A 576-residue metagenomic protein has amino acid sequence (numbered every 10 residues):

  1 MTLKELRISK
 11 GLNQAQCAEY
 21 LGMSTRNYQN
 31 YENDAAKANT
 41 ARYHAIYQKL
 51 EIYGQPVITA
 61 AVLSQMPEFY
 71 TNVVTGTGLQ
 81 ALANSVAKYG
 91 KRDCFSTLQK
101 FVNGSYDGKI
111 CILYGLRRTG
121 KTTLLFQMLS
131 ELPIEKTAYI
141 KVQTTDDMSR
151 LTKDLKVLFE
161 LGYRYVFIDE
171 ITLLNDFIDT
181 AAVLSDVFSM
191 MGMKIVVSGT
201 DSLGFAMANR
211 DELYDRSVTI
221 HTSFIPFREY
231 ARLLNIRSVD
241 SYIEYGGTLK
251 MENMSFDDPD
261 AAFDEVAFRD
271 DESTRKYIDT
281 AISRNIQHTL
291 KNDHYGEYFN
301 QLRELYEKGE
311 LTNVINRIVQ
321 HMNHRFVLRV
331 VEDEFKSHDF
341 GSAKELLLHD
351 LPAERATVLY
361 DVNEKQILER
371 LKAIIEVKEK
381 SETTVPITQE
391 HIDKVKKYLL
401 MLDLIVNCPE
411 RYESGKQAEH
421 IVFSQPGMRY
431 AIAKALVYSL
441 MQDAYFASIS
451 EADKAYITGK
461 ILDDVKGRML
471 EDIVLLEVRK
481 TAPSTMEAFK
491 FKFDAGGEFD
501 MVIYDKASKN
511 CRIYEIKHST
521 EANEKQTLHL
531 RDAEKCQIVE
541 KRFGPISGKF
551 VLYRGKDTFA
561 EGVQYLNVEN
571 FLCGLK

Functional and structural regions predicted by a protein language model:
M1-Y20: Short basic helix-loop element that most often maps to the first helix and adjoining turn of HTH DNA-binding modules
N39-V57: DNA major-groove recognition helix of helix-turn-helix/homeodomain DNA-binding modules
P56-V102: N-terminal pre-Walker A segment at the start of P-loop NTPase domains
K121-T122: Conserved lysine of the Walker
L203-V218: Short regulatory helix/loop adjacent to the ATP-binding pocket of P-loop NTPases
I282-F499: Accessory nucleic acid-recognition modules appended to NTPase machines
V478, F499-N523, L530, K549: Conserved catalytic cores of phosphodiester-cleaving nucleases, focusing on short active-site segments
F550-K576: Domain-level recognition of nuclease-like catalytic cores that cleave nucleotide substrates
